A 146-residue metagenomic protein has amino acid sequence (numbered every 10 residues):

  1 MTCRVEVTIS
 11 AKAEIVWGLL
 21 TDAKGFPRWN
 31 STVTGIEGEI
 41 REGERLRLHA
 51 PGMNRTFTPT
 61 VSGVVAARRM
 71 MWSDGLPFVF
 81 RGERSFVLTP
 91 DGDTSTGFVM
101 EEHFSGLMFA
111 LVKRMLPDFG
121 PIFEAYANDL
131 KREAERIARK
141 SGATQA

Functional and structural regions predicted by a protein language model:
M1-E37, R41, A146: Hydrophobic ligand-binding cavity/cleft-lining segments
R4, H49, R114, D118: Conserved short-loop catalytic and cofactor-binding motifs
E6, G38-R41, S85, F109 (+1 more regions): Short capping/connector residues at structural and topological boundaries
E37, H49-G97, H103-M108, R132 (+1 more regions): Hydrophobic-ligand binding "helix-grip"
G43-L46: Secreted/surface-exposed cysteine- and glycine-rich disulfide frameworks
H103-A146: A conserved amphipathic terminal alpha-helix motif
